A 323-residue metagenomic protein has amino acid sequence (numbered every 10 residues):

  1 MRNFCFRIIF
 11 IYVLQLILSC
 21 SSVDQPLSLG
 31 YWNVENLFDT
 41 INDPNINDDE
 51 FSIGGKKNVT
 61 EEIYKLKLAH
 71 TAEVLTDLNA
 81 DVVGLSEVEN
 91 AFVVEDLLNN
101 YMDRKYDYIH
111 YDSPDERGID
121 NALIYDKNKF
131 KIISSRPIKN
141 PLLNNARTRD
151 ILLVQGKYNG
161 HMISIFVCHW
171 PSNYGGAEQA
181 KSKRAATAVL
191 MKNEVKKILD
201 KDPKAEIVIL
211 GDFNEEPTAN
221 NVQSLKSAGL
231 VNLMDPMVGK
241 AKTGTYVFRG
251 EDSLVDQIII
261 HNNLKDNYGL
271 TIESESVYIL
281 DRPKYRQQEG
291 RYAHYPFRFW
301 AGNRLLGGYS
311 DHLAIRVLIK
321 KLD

Functional and structural regions predicted by a protein language model:
R7-I17: Bacterial N-terminal signal peptides
C20-K105, S113-I119, V189, Y285 (+4 more regions): N-terminal, active-site-proximal structural segment of metallo-dependent hydrolase catalytic domains
W32-V34, T71-V94, I124, I165 (+4 more regions): Active-site beta-strand/loop signature of hydrolases that rely on acidic residues for catalysis
D39, F92-E95, R117-D120, Y174-A177 (+3 more regions): Extracytoplasmic/secreted cell-surface and envelope-processing proteins
K56-E62, N79-L85, H110-Y111, P141-L142 (+4 more regions): Second-shell loop/turn segments in exported
V82, V88-P171: Structured beta-strand-rich core segments of catalytic domains in phosphoester-bond hydrolases
L152-A241: Extracytoplasmic, non-cytosolic globular domains
K197-E206, E215-D323: Metal-dependent phosphoester-hydrolase catalytic domains
